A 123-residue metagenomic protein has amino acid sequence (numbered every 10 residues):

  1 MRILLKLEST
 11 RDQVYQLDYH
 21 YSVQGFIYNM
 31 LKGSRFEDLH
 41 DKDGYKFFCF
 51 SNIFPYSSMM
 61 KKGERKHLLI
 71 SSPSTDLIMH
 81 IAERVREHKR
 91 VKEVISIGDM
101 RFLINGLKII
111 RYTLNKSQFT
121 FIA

Functional and structural regions predicted by a protein language model:
M1-A123: RNA-interacting cores
